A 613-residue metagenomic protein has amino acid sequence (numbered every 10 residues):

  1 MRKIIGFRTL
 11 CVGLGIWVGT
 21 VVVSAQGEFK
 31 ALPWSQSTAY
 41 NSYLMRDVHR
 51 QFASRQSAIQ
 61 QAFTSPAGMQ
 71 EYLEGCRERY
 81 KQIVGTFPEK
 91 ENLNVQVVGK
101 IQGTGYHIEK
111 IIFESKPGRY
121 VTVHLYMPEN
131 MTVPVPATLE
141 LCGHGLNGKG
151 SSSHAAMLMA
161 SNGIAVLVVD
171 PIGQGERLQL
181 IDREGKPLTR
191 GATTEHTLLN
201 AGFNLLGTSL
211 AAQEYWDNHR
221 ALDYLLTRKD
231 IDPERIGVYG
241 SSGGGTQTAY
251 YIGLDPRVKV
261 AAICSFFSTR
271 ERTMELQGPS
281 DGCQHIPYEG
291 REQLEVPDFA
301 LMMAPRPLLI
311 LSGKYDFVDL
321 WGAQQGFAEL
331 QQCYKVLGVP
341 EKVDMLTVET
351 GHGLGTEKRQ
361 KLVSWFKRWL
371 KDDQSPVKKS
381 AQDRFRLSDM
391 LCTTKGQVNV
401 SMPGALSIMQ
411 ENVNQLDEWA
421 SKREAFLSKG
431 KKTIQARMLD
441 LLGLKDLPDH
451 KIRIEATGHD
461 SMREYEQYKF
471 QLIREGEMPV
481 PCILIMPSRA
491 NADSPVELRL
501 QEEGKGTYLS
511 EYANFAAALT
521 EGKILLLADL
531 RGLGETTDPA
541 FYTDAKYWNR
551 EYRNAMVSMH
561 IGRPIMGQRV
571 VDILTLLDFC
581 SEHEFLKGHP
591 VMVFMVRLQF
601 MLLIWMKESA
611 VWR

Functional and structural regions predicted by a protein language model:
M1-R8: Positively charged n-region of N-terminal signal peptides that target proteins for export
T9-V21: Bacterial N-terminal signal peptides
S24-Y120, A304, L311-E497, E503-S510 (+3 more regions): Alpha/beta-hydrolase-fold serine-hydrolase catalytic core, especially in secreted/extracellular enzymes
Y126, V169, Y239-S241, T246 (+10 more regions): Generic beta-strand/beta-sheet core signal
T132-T227, S268-P279, H285, N491-H583: Cap/lid segment of the alpha/beta-hydrolase catalytic domain
P134-A137, N162-A165, D232-R235, P256-V260 (+5 more regions): Loop/turn elements at helix/coil->beta-strand transitions in domains of secreted/extracellular proteins
T197-L198, N204-L205, K259-L301, P305 (+4 more regions): Mobile cap/lid helix-loop segments that gate and shape the active-site cleft of serine hydrolases
R220-E292, L576-R613: Primarily recognizes the serine-hydrolase "nucleophile elbow" in alpha/beta-hydrolase and SGNH/GDSL folds
